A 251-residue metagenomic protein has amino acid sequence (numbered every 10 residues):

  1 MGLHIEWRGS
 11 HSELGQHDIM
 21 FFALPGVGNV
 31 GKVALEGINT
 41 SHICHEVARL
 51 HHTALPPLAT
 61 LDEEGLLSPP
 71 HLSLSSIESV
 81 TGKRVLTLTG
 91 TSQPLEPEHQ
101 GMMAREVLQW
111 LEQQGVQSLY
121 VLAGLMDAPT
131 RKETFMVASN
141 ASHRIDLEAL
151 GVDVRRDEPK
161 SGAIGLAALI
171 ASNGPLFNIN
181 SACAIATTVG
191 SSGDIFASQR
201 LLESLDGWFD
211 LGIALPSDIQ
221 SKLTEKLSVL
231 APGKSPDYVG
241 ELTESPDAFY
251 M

Functional and structural regions predicted by a protein language model:
M1-S92: N-terminal short beta-loop-beta anion/metal-coordinating cradle
F22-L24, L88-T89, V121-A123, I185-T187: Short beta-strand segments
L24-V30, P94-P97, G124-P129, A163-I164 (+1 more regions): Gly/Ser/Thr-rich loops at beta-strand to alpha-helix junctions that form or flank small-molecule/cofactor-binding
E36-S41, A104-E106, Q199-L202: Short, solvent-exposed amphipathic alpha-helical segments in soluble enzyme and RNA/protein-processing domains
P94-I145: Internal, conserved structured core segments that host functional sites
E106-L119, P175-N180, W208-I213: Secondary-structure boundary elements
D127-W208, F249: Catalytic cores of processing enzymes, dominated by hydrolases/peptidases, characterized by acidic/His-rich
S192-M251: A conserved C-terminal secondary-structure "cap"
